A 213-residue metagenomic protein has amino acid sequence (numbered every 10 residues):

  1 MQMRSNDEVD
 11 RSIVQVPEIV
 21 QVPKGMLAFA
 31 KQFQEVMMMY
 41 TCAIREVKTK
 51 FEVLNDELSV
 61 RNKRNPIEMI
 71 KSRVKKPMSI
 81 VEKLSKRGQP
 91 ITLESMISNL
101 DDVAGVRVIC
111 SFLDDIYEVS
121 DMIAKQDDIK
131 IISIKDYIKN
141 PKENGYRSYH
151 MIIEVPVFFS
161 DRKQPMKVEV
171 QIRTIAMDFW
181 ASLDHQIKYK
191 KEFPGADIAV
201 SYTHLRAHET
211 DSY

Functional and structural regions predicted by a protein language model:
M1-N99: Charge-rich, low-complexity segments
A104-C110, V170: Short cationic amphipathic helices and targeting signals
F112-D115: Helix N-cap motif at beta-to-alpha junctions
A124-I131: A common structural junction motif
I132-Q171: A contiguous pocket-lining binding segment that forms or flanks enzyme active sites
I172-Y202: Flexible glycine-rich active-site/ligand-binding loops centered on an Asp-His dyad
T203-T210: Conserved small/polar residues in nucleotide/adenosyl-binding loops
